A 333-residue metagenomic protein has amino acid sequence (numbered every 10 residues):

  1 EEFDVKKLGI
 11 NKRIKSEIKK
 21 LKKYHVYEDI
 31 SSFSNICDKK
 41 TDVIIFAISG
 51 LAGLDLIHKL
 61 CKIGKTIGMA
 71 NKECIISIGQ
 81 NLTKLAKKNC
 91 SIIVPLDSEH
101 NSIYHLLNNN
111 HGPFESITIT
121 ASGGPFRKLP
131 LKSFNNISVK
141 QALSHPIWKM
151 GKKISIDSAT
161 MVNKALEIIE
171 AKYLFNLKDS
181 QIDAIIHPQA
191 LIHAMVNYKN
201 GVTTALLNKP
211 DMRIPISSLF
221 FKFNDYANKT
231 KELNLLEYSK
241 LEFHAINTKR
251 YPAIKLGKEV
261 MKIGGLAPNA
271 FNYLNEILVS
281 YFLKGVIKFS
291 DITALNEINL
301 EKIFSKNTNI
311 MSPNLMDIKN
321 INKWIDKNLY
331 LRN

Functional and structural regions predicted by a protein language model:
E1-N333: Catalytic, metal-anchored helix/loop core of enzyme active sites in primary metabolism
